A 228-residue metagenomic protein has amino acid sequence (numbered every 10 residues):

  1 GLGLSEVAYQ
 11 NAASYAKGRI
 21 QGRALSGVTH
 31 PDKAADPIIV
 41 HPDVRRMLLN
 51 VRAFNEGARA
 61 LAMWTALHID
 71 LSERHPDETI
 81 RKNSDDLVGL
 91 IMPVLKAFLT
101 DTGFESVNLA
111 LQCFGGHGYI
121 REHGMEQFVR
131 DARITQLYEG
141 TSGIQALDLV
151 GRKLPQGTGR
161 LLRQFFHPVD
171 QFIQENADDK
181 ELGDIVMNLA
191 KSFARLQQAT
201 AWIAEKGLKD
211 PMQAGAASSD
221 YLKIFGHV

Functional and structural regions predicted by a protein language model:
G1-V228: Flavin-dependent oxidoreductase catalytic core characteristic of acyl-CoA dehydrogenase/oxidase-like enzymes
